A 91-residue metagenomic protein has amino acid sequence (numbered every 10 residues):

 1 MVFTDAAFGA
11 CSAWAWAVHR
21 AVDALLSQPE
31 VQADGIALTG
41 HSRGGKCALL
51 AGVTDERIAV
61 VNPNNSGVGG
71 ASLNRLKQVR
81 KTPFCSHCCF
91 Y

Functional and structural regions predicted by a protein language model:
M1-S27, G70-K77: Cap/lid segment of the alpha/beta-hydrolase catalytic domain
A13-R20, L38-H41, P63, F84-Y91: Extended catalytic-interface subdomain
Q28-E30, D55: Alpha-helix termination/capping residues and helix-transition junctions
E30-S42: Alpha/beta-hydrolase fold nucleophile elbow
A33, A59-V60: Secondary-structure boundary/capping signal
G40-G52: Glycine-rich nucleophile elbow surrounding the catalytic serine of serine-hydrolase chemistry
V53-A59: Conserved hydrolase catalytic core segment
V60-Y91: Mobile cap/lid helix-loop segments that gate and shape the active-site cleft of serine hydrolases
